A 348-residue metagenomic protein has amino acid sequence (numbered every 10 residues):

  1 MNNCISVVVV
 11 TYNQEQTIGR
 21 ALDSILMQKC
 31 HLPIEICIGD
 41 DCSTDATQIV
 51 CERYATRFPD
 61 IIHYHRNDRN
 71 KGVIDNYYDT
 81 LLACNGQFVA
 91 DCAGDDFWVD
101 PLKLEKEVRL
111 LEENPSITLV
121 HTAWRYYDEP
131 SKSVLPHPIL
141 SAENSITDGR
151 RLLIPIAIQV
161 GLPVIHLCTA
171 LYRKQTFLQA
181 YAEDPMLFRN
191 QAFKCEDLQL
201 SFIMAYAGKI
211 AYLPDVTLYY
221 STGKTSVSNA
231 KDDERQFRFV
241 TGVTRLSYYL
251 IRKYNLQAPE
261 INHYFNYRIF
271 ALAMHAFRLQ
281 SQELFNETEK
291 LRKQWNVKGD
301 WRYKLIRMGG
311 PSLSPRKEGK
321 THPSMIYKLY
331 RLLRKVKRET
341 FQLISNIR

Functional and structural regions predicted by a protein language model:
D23-P33: Short, acidic, metal-binding catalytic loop of nucleotide-sugar glycosyltransferases
D40-I49, R69, A93: A conserved acidic beta->alpha catalytic loop
N67-C84, K106: Glycine-rich, basic loop-to-helix element that forms the pyrophosphate-binding segment of sugar-nucleotide handling
V89: Short aromatic/hydrophobic "clamp" motif used to bind/position activated sugar donors
L102-P136: Conserved donor NDP-sugar-binding/catalytic core segment of glycosyltransferases
I139-D233: Conserved nucleotide-sugar donor-binding catalytic segment
R150, A192-F193, V216-K224, N229-A258 (+1 more regions): Catalytic core of nucleotide-sugar-dependent glycosyltransferases
M274-R348: Membrane-interface aromatic/basic loop that binds lipid-linked glycans or pyrophosphate carriers, typified by
